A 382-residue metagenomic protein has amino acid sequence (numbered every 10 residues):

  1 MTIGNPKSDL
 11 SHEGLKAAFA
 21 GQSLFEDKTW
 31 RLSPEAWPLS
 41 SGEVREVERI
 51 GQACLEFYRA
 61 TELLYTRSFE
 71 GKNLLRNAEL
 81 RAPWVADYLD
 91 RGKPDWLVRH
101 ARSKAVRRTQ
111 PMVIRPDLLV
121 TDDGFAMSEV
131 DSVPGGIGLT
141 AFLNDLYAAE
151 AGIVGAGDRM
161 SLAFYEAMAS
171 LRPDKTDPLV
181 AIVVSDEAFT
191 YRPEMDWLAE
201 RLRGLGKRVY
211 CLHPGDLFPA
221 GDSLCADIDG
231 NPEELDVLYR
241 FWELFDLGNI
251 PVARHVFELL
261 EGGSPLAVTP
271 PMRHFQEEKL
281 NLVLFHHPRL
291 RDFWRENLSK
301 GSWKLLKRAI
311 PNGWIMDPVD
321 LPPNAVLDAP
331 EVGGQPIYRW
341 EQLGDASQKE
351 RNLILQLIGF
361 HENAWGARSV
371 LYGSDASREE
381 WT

Functional and structural regions predicted by a protein language model:
M1-T382: Preference for protein termini
